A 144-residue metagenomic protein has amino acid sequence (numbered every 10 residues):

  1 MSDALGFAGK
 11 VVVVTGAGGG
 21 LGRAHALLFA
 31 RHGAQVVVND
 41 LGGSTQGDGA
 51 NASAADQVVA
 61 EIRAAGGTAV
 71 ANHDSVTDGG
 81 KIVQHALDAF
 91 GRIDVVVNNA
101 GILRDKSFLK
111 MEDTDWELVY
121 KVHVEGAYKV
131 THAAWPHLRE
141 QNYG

Functional and structural regions predicted by a protein language model:
A4-V37: Canonical Rossmann dinucleotide-binding motif of NAD(H)/NADP(H)-dependent dehydrogenases/reductases, specifically
K10, G67-T68, R92-I93, L138-G144: Active-site loop of short-chain dehydrogenase/reductase
H32-A54: Conserved glycine-rich Rossmann-like NAD(P)H-binding loop of the short-chain dehydrogenase/reductase
V59-R63, A69-H73, T77-I93: Conserved amphipathic alpha-helix within the SDR
I62, S107-F108, D115-E117: Substrate-binding pocket helix/loop in short-chain dehydrogenase/reductase
L103, M111, V119: A hydrophobic alpha-helix adjacent to the NAD(P)-binding/active-site core of NAD(P)-dependent oxidoreductases, strongly
T131-H132: A short, exposed helix-loop element centered on a Lys and neighboring polar residues
